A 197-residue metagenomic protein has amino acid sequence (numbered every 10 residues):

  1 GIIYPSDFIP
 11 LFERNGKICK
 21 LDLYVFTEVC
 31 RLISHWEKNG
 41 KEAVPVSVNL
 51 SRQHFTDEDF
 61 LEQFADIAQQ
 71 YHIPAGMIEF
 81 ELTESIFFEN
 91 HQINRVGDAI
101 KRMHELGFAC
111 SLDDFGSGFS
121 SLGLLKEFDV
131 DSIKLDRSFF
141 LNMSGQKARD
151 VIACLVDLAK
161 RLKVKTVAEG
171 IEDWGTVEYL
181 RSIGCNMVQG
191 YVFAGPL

Functional and structural regions predicted by a protein language model:
G1, S51-E58, Q70, M77-H91 (+1 more regions): EAL-family c-di-GMP phosphodiesterase catalytic domain
G1-I3, H35: Short helix-loop capping/hinge motifs at secondary-structure junctions, enriched in acidic/polar residues
P5, I93-A99, S121: Short beta-alpha junctions and helix-cap segments that line functional grooves
F8: Conserved, function-defining core regions and hallmark residues within catalytic/recognition domains
G16-R95, G170: Catalytic core of bacterial c-di-GMP phosphodiesterases, primarily the EAL and HD-GYP domains, capturing alpha-helical
R31, E62-D66, R95-E105, D150-D157: Alpha-helical scaffolding segments of alpha/beta enzyme cores, especially the outer helices of TIM-barrel or partial
